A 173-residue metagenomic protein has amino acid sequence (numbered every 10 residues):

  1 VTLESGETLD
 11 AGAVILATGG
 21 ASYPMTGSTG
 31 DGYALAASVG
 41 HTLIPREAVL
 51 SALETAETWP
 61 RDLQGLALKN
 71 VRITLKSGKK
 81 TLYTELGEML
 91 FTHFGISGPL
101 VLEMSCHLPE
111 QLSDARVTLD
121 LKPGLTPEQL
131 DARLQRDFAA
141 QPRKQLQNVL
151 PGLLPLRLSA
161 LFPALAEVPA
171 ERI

Functional and structural regions predicted by a protein language model:
V1-L9, V14, N70-V71, S77-K79: Conserved beta-strand-loop-beta-strand element in the redox core of flavoprotein oxidoreductases
L3, L16-A17, P24, T29 (+3 more regions): Generic detector of intrinsically disordered, low-complexity, polar/charged segments
T8-M25, A36-A37, M89-F94: Short hydrophobic core segments
P24-I44: Glycine-rich beta-alpha-beta "Rossmann" dinucleotide-binding loop(s) and their flanking helix/strand
P24-T26, A52, L102: Active-site-proximal flexible loops/turns
H41-E47, E54-R172: An anion/pyrophosphate-binding glycine-rich loop and adjacent beta-alpha core in soluble alpha-beta enzymes
